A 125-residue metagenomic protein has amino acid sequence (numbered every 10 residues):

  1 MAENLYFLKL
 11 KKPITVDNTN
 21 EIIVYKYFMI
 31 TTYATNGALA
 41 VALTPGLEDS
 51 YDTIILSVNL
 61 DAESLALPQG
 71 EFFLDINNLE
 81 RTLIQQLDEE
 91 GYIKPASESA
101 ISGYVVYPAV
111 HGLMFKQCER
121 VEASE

Functional and structural regions predicted by a protein language model:
M1, I14-T15, F72, Q85: Intrinsic disorder/low-complexity signature
M1-N4, A123-E125: Short, Lys/Arg-enriched, disordered terminal segments
A2-D49: Long, low-complexity, charged/polar intrinsically disordered regions in eukaryotic proteins
L5-L10, L56, L65-L67, F72-L74 (+2 more regions): Hydrophobic transmembrane signal anchors and adjacent membrane-proximal interface regions, especially in viral
K11, T19-E21, Y51-I55, E90 (+2 more regions): Low-complexity, intrinsically disordered short peptide segments enriched in small/polar/basic residues
A42-Q86, G91: Acidic, aromatic-enriched beta-alpha/helix-loop junctions
I76-E125: Short, compact, well-ordered microdomains
